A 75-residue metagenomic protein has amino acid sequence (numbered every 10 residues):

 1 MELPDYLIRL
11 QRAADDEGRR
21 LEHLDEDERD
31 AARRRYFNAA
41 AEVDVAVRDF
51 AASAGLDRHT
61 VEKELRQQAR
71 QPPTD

Functional and structural regions predicted by a protein language model:
M1-A31: Short, charge/polar-rich alpha-helical segments
F37-D75: Extended, charge-rich alpha-helical segments
